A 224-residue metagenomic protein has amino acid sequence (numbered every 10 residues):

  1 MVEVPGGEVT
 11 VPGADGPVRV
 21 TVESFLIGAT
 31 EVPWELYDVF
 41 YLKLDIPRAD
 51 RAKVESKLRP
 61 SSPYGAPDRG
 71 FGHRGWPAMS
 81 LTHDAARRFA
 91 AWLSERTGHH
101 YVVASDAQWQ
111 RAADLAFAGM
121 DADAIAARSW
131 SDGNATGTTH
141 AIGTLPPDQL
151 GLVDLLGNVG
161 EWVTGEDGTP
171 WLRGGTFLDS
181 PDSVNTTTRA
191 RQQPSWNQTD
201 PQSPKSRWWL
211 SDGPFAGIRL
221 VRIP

Functional and structural regions predicted by a protein language model:
E3-G6: Mature N-terminal segment immediately following signal peptide/propeptide cleavage in secreted/periplasmic
T10-G16, W34-V39, S180-S183: Short, solvent-exposed loop/turn elements at domain surfaces
P17, A141-T144, W208-S211: Short Gly/Pro-enriched turn/cap motifs at secondary-structure boundaries
T21-A122, R222-P224: Active-site microenvironments of metalloenzymes and redox enzymes
V22, H73, G137-T139, P147 (+1 more regions): Short coil/loop residues immediately preceding or within conserved phosphate-binding loops of NTP-utilizing enzyme
P77, H83-R87, P147-D148, G165-P224: Disulfide-stabilized, aromatic/cysteine-rich ligand-recognition loop
I125-L156: Short, well-ordered junction/capping motifs at the entry into regular secondary structure
